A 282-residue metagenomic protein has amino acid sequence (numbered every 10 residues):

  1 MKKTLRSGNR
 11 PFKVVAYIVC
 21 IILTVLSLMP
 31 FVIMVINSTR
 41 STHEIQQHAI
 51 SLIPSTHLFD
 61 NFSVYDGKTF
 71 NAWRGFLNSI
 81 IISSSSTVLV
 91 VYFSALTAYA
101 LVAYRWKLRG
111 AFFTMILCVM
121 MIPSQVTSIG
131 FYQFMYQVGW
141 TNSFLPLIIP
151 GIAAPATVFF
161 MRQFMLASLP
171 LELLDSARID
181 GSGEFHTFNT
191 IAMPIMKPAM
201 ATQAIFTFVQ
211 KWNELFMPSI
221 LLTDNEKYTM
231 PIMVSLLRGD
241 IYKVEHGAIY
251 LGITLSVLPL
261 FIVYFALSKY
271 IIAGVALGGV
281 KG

Functional and structural regions predicted by a protein language model:
T4-G8, F12-G282: A structural signal for multi-pass alpha-helical bundles of membrane permease subunits that mediate small-molecule
